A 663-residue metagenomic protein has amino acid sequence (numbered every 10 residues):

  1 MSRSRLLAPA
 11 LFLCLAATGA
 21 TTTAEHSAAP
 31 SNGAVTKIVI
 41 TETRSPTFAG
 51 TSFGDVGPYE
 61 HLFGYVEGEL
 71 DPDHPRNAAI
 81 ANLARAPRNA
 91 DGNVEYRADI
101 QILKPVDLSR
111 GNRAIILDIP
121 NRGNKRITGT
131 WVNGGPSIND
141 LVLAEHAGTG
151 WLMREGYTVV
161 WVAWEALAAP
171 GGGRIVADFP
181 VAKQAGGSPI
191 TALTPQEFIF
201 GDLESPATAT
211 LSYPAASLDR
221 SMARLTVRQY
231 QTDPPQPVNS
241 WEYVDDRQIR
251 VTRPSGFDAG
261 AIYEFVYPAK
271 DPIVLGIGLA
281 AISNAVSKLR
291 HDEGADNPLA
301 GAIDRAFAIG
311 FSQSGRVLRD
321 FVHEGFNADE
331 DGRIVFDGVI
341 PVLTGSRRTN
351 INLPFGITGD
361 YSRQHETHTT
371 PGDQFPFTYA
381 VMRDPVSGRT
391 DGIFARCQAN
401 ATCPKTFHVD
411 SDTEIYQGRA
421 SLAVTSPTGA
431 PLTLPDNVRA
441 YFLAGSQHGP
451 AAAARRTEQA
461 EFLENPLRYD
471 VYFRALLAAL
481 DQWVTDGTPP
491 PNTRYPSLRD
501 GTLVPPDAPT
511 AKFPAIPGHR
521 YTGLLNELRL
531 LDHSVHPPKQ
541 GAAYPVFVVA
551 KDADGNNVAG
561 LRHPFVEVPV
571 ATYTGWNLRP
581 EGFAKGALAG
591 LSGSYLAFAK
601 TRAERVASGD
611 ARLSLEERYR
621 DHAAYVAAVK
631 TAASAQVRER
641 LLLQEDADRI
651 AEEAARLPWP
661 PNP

Functional and structural regions predicted by a protein language model:
M1-R3: N-terminal secretory signal peptides that target proteins for export/translocation
L6-L7, I282: N-terminal export leaders
A8-T18: Bacterial N-terminal signal peptides
A16-T21, A599: A detector of low-complexity, intrinsically disordered, Ser/Thr/Gly/Pro/Ala-rich segments
G19-P30: Signal peptide processing junction and immediate N-terminal pro/mature segment of secreted/exported proteins
P30-P663: C-terminal His-loop and adjacent cap/lid subdomain of alpha/beta-hydrolase
